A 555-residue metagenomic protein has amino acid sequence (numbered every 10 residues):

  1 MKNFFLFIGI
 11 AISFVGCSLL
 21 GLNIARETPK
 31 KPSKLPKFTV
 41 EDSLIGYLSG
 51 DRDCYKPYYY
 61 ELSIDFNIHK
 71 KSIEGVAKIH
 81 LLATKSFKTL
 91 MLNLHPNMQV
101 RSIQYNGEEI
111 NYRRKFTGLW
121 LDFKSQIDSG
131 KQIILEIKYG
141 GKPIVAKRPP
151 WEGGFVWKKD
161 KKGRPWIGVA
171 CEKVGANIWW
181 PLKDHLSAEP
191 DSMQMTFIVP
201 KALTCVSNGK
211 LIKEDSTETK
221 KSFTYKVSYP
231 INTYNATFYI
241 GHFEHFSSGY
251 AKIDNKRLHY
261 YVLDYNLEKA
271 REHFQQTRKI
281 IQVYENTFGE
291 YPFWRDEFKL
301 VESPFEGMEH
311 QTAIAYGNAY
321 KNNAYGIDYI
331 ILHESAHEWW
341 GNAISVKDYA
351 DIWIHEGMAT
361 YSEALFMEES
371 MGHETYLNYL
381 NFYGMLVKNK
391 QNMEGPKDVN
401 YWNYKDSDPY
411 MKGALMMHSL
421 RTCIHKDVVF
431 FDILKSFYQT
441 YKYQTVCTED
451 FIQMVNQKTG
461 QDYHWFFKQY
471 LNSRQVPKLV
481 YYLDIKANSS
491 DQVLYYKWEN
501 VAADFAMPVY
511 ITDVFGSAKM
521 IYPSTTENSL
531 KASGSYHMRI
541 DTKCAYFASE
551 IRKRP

Functional and structural regions predicted by a protein language model:
M1-F4: Positively charged n-region of N-terminal signal peptides that target proteins for export
C17-E74, R101, K158-R164, H185 (+2 more regions): N-terminal, polar/Ser/Thr-rich
P29, L90, H95-K158, E218 (+2 more regions): A surface-exposed beta-strand-loop module
L35, T39-E41, K138-F243, I540-R554: Extended, low-hydrophobicity, Ser/Thr/Pro/Gly-biased non-transmembrane segments
L62-D65, I79, E108-N111, D122-I127 (+3 more regions): Beta-strand-rich interaction surfaces with strong enrichment in secreted/lumenal proteins
V76-N97, W180-H185, P190-P200, E449 (+1 more regions): Surface-exposed beta-strand/loop patches in extracellular or lumenal glycoproteins
Q99-N106, V206, H464, L479 (+1 more regions): Beta-strand-rich binding/interaction modules
N106, Y225, D254, Y260-Y496: Hydrophobic alpha-helical and helix-loop surface patches within well-folded domains that function as non-catalytic
